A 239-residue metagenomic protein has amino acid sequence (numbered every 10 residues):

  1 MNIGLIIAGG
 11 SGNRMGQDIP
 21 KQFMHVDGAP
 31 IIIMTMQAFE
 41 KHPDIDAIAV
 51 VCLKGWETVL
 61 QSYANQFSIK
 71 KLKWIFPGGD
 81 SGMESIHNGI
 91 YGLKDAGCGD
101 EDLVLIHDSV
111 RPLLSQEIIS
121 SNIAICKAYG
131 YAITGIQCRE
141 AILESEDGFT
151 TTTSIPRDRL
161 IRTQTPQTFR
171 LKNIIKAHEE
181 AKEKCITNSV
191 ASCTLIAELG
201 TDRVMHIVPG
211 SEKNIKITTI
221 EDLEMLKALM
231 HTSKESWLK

Functional and structural regions predicted by a protein language model:
N2-V59: N-terminal glycine-rich phosphate-binding loop and ensuing alpha1 helix
I6, I32, G89, D108 (+3 more regions): Residue-level signal for inorganic ion chemistry
H25, L113, S154, T168 (+1 more regions): Short aromatic/basic micro-patch
M36-E40, A64, L93, I196: Hydrophobic C-terminal alpha-helix "anchor/cap" residues
H42-D44, N65-K71, G97-C98: Short helix-capping segments at alpha-helix termini
W74, S81-E146, T150, Q164: Conserved beta-loop-beta/alpha segment of the NTase-like Rossmann-fold superfamily that binds/positions NTPs
T153-T163: A recurrent flexible, glycine/aromatic-enriched loop bordering the glycosyltransferase active site that acts as
I161-K239: Conserved alpha/beta core of the MobA/IspD/sugar-nucleotide pyrophosphorylase nucleotidyltransferase superfamily
